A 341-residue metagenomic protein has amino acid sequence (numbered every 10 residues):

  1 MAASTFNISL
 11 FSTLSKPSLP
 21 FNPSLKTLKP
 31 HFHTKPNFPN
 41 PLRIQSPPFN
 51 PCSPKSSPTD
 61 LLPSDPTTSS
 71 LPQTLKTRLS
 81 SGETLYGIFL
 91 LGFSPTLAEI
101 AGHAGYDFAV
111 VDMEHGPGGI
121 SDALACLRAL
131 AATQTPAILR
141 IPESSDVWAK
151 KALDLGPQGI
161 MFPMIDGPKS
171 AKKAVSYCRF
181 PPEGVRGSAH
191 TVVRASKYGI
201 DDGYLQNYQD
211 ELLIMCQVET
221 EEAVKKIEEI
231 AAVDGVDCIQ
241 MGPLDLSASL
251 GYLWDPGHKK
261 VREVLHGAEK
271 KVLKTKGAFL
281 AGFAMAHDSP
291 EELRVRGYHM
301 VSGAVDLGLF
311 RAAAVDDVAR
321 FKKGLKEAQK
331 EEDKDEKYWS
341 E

Functional and structural regions predicted by a protein language model:
A2-E341: Expand to "…catalyze enediolate/carbanion chemistry for C-C bond making/breaking, isomerization, decarboxylation
